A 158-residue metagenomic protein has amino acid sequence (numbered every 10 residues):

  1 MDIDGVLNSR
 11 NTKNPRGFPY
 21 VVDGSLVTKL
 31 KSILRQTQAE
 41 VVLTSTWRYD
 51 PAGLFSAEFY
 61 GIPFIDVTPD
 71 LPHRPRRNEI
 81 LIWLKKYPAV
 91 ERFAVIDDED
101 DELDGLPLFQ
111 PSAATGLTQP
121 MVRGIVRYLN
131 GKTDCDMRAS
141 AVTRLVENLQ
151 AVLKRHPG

Functional and structural regions predicted by a protein language model:
M1, T44-W47, I96-D98: Short His-Asn-centered micro-motif
M1-Q36, E40: Active-site neighborhood of HAD-like aspartate-dependent phosphohydrolases
N8-R10, P51, L103-D104: Conserved protein kinase catalytic core
P15-F18, P51, Q110: Alpha-helix termini
L34-L54: Substrate-recognition element of Asp-dependent hydrolases with the DxDx(T/V) motif
L54-G158: C-terminal cap/substrate-recognition subdomain and adjoining C-terminal extension of metal-dependent phosphatase-like
